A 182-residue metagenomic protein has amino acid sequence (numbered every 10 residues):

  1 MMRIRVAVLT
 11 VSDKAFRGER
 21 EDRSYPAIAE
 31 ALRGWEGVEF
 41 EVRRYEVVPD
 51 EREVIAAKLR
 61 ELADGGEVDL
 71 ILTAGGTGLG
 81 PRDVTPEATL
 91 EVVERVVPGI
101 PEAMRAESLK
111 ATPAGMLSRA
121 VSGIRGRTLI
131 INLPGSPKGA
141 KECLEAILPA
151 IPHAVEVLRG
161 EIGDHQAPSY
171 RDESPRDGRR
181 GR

Functional and structural regions predicted by a protein language model:
M1-R182: Non-catalytic beta/alpha edge segments that cap or flank active sites
